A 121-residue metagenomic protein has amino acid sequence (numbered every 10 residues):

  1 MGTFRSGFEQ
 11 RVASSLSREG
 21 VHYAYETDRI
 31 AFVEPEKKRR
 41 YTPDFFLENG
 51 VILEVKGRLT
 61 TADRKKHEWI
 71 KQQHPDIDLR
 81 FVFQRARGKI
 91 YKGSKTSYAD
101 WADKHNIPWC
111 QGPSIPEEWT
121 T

Functional and structural regions predicted by a protein language model:
M1-T121: Nucleic-acid endo/exonuclease domains
